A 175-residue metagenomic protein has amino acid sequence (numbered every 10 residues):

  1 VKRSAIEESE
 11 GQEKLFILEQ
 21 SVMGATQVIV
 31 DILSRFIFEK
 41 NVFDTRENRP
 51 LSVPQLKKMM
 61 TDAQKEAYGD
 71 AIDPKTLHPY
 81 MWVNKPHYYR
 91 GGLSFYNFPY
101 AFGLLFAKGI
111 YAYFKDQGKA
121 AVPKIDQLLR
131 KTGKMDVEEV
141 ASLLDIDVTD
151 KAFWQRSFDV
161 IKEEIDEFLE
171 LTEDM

Functional and structural regions predicted by a protein language model:
V1-E8, Q12-T26: Zinc-dependent metallopeptidase catalytic helix centered on the HExxH motif and its immediate flanking segment
S4, E8, Q12, F36 (+1 more regions): C-terminal, non-catalytic "cap/extension" segments appended to globular domains
A25-I29, S94: Hydrophobic transmembrane alpha-helical segments of multi-pass transport and channel proteins
